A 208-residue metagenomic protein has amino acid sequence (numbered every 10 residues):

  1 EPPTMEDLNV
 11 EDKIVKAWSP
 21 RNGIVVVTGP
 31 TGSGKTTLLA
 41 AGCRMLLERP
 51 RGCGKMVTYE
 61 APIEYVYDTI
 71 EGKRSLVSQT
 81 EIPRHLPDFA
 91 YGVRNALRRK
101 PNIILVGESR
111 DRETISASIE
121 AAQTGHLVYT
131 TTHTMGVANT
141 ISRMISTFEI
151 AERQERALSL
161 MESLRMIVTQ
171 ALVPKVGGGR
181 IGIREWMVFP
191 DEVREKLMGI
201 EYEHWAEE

Functional and structural regions predicted by a protein language model:
E1-E208: Short, flexible helix-loop junctions that flank or precede catalytic/ligand sites
